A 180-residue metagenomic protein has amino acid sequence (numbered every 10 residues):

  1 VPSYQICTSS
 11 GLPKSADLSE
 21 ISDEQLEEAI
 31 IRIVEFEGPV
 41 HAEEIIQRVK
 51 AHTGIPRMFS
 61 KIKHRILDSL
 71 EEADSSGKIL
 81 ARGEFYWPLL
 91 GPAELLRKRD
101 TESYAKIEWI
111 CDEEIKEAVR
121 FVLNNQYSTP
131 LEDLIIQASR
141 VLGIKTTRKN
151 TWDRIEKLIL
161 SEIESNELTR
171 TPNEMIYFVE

Functional and structural regions predicted by a protein language model:
V1-E180: C-terminal non-catalytic scaffold/interaction domains in large multidomain proteins
